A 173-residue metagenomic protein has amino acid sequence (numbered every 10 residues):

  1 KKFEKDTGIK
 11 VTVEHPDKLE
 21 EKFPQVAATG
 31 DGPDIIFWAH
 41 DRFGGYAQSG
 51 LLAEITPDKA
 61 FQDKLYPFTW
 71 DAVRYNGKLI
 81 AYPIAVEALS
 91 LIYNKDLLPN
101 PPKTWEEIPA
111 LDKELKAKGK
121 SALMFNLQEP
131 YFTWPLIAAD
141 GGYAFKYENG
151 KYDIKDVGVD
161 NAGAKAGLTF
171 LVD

Functional and structural regions predicted by a protein language model:
K1-G45, K59-D63, G77: Conserved N-terminal structural module of periplasmic/extracytoplasmic solute-binding proteins
K5-I9, A28, A47-L51, K113-K120 (+2 more regions): Sec-exported extracytoplasmic/periplasmic mature domains
T12-E14, D34-F37, A81-P83, S90-I92 (+1 more regions): Structural recognition of the beta-strand scaffold that forms the well-ordered cores of secreted hydrolase catalytic
H15, L19, F23, A39-R42 (+6 more regions): Stable alpha-helical elements in mature extracytoplasmic
H40-S90, N100-D112, P135-L136: Hinge/lid segment of periplasmic solute-binding proteins
N76-L79, K118-K120, E148-V157: Flexible glycine/proline-enriched surface loops and loop-helix/loop-strand junctions
D96-K103, Y143: Short helix-loop capping/hinge motifs at secondary-structure junctions, enriched in acidic/polar residues
D112, D153-D173: Glycine-centered hinge/linker elements that transmit conformational signals in sensory and ligand-binding systems
